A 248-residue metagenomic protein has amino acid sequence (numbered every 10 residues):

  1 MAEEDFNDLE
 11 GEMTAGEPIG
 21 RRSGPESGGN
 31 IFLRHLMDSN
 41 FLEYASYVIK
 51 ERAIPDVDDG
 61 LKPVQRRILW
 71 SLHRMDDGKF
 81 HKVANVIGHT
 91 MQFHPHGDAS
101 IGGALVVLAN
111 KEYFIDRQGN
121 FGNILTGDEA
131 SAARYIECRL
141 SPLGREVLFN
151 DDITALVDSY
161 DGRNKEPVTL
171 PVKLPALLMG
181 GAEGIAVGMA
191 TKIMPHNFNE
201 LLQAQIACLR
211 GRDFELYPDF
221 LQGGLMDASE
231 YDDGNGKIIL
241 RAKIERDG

Functional and structural regions predicted by a protein language model:
A2-K237: Catalytic phosphate-handling regions of large nucleic-acid enzymes and associated NTPases
I244-G248: Globular "head" domains of long coiled-coil molecular machines
